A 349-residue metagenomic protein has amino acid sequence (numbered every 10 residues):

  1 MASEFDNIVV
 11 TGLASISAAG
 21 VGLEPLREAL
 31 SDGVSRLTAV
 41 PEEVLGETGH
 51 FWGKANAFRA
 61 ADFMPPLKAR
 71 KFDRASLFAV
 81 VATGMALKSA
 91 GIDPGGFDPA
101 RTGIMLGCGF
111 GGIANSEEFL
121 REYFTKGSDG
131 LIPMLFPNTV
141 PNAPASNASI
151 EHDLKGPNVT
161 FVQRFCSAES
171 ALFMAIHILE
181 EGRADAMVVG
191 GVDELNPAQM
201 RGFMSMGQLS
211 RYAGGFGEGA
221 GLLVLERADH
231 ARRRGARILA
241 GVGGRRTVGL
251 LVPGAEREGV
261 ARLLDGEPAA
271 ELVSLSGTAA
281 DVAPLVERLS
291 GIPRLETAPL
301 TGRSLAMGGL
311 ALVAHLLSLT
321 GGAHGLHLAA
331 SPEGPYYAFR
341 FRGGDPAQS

Functional and structural regions predicted by a protein language model:
A2-F5, S89-G107, E118-P133, L154-P157 (+5 more regions): Structural signature of cysteine-dependent C-C bond-forming condensing enzymes
F5-I16, L23-E24, E28-V40, M204-G277 (+3 more regions): Condensing-enzyme catalytic core mediating Claisen C-C bond formation in acyl metabolism
V9-V10, R27, S31-N147, E151-H152 (+2 more regions): Conserved beta-ketoacyl condensing-enzyme motif
A14, D62-K71, L131, K155-A171 (+6 more regions): Cysteine-centered functional microenvironments
A79-I92, P141-P144, S149-H152, P157-G190 (+3 more regions): Active-site-proximal alpha-helical scaffold in enzymes
G112-N115, E169-A171, L195-Q199, L251-V252: Short, well-ordered, mixed-charge alpha-helical segments that flank or form enzyme active sites
E118-Y123, M200-L209: Short, surface-exposed, charged loop/turn segments at secondary-structure junctions
D185-A186, G191-N196, M200-S205: Glycine-rich anion/phosphate-binding loop at the beta-strand->alpha-helix junction
